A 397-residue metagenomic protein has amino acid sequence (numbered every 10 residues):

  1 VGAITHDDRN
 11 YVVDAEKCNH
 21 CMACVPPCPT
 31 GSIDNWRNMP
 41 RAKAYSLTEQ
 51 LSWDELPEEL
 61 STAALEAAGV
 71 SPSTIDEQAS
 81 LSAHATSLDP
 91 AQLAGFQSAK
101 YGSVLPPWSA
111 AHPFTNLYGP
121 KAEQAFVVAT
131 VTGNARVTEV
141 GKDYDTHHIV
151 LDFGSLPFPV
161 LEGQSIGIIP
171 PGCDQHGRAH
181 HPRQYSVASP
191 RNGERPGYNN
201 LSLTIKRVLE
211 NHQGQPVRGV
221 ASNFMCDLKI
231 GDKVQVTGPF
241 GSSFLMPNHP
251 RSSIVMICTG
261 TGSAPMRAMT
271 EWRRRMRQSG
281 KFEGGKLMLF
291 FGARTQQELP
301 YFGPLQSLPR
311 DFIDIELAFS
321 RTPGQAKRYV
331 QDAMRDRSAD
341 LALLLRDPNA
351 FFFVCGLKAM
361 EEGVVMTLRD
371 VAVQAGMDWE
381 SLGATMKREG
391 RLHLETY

Functional and structural regions predicted by a protein language model:
G2-V12, L344: Ferredoxin-type iron-sulfur electron-transfer modules in oxidoreductases and energy-metabolism complexes
A15-A99: Flanking helices and flexible, charged tails adjoining ferredoxin-like Fe-S electron-transfer domains in multi-subunit
L47-E49, G177-R195, M246-T259: Short, compositionally biased
Q92-A99, S103-A111, T115-N116, K121-T130 (+4 more regions): Reductase modules of NAD(P)H-dependent flavoproteins
G119-K121, V128, T132-K229: Ferredoxin-reductase
P250-R275, M360: Active-site beta-strand/loop microenvironment that shapes enzyme catalytic pockets
